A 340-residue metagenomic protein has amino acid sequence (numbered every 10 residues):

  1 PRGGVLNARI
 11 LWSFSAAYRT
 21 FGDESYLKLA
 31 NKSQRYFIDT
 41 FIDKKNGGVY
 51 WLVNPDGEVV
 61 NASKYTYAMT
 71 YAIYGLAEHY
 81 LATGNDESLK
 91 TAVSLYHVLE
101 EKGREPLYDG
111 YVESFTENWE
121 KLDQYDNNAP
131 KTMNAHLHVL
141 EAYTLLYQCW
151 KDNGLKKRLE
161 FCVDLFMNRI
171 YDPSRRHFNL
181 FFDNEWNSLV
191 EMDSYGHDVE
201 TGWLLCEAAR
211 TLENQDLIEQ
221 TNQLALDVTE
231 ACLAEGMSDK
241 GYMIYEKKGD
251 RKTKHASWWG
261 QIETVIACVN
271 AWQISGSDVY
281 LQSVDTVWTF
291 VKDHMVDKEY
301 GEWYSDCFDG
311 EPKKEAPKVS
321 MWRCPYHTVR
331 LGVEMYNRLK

Functional and structural regions predicted by a protein language model:
P1-K340: Glycan-recognition and catalytic cores of secretory/periplasmic carbohydrate-active enzymes
